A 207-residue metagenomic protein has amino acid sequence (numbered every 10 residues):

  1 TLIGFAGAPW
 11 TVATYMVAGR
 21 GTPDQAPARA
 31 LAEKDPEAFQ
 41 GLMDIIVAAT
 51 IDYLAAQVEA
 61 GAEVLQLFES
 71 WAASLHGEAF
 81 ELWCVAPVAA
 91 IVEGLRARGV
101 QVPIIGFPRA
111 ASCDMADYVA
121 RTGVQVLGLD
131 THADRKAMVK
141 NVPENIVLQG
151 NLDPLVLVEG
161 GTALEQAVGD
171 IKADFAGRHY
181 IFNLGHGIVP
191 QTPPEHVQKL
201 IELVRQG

Functional and structural regions predicted by a protein language model:
T1-G207: Active-site loop segments of alpha/beta catalytic cores
